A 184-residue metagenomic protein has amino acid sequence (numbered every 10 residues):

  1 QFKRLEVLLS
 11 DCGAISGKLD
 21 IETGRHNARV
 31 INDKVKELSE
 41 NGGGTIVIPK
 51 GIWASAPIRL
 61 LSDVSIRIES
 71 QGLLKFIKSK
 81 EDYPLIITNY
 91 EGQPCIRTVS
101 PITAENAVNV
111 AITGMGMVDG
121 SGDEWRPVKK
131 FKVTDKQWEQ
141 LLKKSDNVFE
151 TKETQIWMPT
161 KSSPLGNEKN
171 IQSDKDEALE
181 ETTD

Functional and structural regions predicted by a protein language model:
Q1-D184: Extracellular/periplasmic carbohydrate-active domains that bind, remodel, or depolymerize complex polysaccharides
